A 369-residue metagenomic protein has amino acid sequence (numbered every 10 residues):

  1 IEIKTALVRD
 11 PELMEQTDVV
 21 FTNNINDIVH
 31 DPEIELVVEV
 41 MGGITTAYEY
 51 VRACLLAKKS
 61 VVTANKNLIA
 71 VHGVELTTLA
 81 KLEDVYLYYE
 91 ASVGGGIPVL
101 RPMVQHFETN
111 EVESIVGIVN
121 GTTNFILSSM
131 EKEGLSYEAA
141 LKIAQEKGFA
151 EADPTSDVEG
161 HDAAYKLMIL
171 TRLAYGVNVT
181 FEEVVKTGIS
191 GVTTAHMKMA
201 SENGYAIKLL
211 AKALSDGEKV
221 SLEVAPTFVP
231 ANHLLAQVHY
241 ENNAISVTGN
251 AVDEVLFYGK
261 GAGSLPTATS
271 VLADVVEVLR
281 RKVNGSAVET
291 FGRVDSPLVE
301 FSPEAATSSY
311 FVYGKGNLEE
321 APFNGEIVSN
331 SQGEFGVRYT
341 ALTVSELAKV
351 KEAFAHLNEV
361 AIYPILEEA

Functional and structural regions predicted by a protein language model:
I1-L56: N-terminal glycine-/serine-/threonine-rich beta1-alpha1-beta2 phosphate-ribose binding loop of Rossmann-like
F21-T22, E39, V62-A64, L87-A91 (+1 more regions): General beta-strand structural signal in soluble alpha/beta enzymes
N23, P32, V71, G94 (+10 more regions): Conserved active-site and cofactor/substrate-binding residues in soluble primary-metabolism enzymes
A47-A57, A64-Q105: Rossmann-fold NAD(P)-binding glycine/threonine-rich loop
K81-D162, I169: Rossmann-like NAD(P)H-binding beta-loop-alpha module
S114-V116, N124-L127, E131, I143 (+2 more regions): Catalytic, metal-anchored helix/loop core of enzyme active sites in primary metabolism
A139-Q237, N242-A244, G263: Substrate-binding/catalytic subdomain of NAD(P)-dependent oxidoreductase enzymes
V275-E277, R281-A369: A conserved regulatory-domain signal marking ACT and ACT-like small-molecule sensing domains and adjacent regulatory
